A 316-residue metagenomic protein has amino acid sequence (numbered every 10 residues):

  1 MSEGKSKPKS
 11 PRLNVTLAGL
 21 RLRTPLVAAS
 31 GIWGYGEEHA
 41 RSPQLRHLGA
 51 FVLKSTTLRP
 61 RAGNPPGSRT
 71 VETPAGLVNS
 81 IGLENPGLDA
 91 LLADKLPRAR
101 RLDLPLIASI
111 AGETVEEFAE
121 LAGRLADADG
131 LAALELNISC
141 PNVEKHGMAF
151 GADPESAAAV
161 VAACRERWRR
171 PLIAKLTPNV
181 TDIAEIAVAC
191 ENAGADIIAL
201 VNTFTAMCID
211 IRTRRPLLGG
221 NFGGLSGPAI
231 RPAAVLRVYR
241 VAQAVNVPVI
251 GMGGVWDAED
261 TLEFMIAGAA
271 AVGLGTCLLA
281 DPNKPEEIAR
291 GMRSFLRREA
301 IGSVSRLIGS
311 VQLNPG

Functional and structural regions predicted by a protein language model:
M1-K7, L48, L225-N246, I250 (+1 more regions): Alpha/beta catalytic cores of nucleotide-metabolism and tRNA/nucleoside-modifying enzymes
S2-L106, G112: N-terminal capping/small domains of soluble enzymes
L20-R23, R100-L106, R167-L172, Q243-V247 (+1 more regions): Short, surface-exposed connector motifs at secondary-structure boundaries
L26-S30, G49-L53, L106-I110, L134-L136 (+5 more regions): Hydrophobic faces of well-ordered beta-strands that scaffold small-molecule active sites in alpha/beta enzyme cores
H39, F118-A119, A184, P282-E286: Conserved strand-to-helix beginnings and helix N-cap segments that scaffold or border functional pockets
S55-L83, L134, I138-F150, T203-T213 (+3 more regions): Glycine-rich, proline-tolerant flexible connector loops at the mouths of alpha/beta enzymes
L96, R100, D127-G130, E166-R169 (+4 more regions): Generic secondary-structure signature for well-ordered alpha-helical cores
E113-I250, W256-E263, A267: Alpha/beta enzyme core
